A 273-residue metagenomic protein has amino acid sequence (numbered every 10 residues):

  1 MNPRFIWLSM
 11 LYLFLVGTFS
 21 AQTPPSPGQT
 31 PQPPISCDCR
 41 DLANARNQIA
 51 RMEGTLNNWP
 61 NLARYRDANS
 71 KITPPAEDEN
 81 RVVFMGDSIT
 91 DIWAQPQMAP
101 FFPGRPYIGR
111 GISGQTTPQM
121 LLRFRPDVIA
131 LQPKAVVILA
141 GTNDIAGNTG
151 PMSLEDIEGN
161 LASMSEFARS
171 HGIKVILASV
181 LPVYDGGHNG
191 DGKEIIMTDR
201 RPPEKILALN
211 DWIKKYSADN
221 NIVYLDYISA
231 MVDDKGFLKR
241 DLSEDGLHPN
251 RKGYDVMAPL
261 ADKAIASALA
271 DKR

Functional and structural regions predicted by a protein language model:
M1-V83, D91, Q95, P100 (+2 more regions): N-terminal secretory targeting modules
P3, P100-P106, Q115, L121-R273: Alpha-helical cap/lid subdomain in secreted, periplasmic, or secretory-pathway luminal O-acyl-processing enzymes
N58-L62, I112-T116, R201-P202: Short, flexible loop segments at the rims of nucleotide/cofactor-binding pockets, characterized by
V83-M85, I108: Conserved beta-strand elements of the Class I
M85-G86, A178: Short hydrophobic segments within beta-strands
S88-I89, G111: Catalytic nucleophile serine of serine hydrolases, specifically the conserved "nucleophile elbow" pentapeptide
